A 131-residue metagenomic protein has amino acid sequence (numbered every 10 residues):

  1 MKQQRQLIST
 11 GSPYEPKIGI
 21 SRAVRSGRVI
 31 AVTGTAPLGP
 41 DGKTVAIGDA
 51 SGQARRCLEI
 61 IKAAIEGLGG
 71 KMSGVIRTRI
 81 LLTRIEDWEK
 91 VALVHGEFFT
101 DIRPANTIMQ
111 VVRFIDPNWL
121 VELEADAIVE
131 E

Functional and structural regions predicted by a protein language model:
M1-E59, A63-I76, L82-E131: N-terminal presequence-like segments and the immediate start of the first folded domain
